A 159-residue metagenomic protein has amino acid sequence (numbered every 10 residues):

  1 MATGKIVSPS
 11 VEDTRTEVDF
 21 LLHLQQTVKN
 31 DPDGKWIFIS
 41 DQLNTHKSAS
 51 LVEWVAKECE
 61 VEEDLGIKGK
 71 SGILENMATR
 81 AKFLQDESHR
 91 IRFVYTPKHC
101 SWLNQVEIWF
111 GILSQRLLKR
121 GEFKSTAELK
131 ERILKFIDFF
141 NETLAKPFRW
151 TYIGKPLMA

Functional and structural regions predicted by a protein language model:
M1-A159: Short functional hotspots at interaction and active-site rims
